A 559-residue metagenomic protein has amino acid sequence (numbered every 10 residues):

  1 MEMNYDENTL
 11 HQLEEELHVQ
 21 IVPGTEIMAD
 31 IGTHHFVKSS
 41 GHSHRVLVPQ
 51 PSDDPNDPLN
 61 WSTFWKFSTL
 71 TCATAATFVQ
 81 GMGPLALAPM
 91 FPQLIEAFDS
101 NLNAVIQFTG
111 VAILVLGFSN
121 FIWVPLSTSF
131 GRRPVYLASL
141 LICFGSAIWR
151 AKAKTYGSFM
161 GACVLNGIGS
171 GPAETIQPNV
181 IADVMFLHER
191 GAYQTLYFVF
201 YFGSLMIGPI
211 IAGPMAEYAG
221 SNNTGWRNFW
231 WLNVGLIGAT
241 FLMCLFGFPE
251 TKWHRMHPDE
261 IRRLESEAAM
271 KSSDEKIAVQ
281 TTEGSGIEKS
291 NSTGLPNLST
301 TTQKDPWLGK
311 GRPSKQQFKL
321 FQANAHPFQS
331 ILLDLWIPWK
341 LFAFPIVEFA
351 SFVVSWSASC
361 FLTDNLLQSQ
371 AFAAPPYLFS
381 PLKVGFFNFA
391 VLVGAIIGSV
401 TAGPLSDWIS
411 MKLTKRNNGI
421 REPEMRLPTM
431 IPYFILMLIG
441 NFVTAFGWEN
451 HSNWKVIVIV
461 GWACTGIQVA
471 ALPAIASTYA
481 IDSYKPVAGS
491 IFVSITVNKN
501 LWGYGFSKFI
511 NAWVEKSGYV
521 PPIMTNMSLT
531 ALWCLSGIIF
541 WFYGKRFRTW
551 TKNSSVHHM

Functional and structural regions predicted by a protein language model:
M1-W65, T251-D334, S410-P423, W550-M559: Intrinsically disordered, low-complexity terminal tails of fungal membrane proteins
V48-S52, W65-L102, F118, W123 (+4 more regions): Extracytoplasmic
T63, G81, G110-I113, G117-N120 (+9 more regions): C-terminal transmembrane bundle
K66-P84, V164-L165, F342-F361, A463-C464: Pair of pore-lining "gating" transmembrane helices in MFS-fold secondary transporters
T74, I106, L137, G191 (+6 more regions): Conserved glycine-rich helix-kink/hinge and helix-boundary motifs of the Major Facilitator Superfamily
C163-F200: Cytoplasmic helix-loop-helix junction between adjacent transmembrane helices in 12-TM secondary transporters
E189-G220, W231-T240, V391-S399, T496-F506: Glycine-rich segments within core transmembrane alpha-helices of 12-TM secondary carriers
I237-P258, G537-W541: C-terminal membrane-cytosol helix-exit motif in multi-pass small-molecule transporters
